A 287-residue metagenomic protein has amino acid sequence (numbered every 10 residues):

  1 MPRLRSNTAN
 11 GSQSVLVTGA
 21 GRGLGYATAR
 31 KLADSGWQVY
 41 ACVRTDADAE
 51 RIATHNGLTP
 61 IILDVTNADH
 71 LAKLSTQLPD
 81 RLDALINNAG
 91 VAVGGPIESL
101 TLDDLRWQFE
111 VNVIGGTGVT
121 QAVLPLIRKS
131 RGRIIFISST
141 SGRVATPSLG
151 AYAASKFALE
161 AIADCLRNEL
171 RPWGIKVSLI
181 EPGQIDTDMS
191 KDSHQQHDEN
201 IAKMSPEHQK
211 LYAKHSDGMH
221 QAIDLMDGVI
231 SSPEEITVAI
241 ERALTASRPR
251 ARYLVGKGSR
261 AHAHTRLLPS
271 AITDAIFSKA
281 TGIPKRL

Functional and structural regions predicted by a protein language model:
G21-G23: Conserved glycine-rich cofactor-binding loop
H55-D69: Rossmann-fold cofactor-recognition segment
N88-V93: Conserved NAD(P)H cofactor-binding loop of Rossmann-fold oxidoreductase domains
P96-I97, D104-R106: Substrate-binding pocket helix/loop in short-chain dehydrogenase/reductase
T120, S155-A158: Active-site helix of classical SDR
S139: Residue(s) in the substrate-gating loop at a strand-loop-helix junction that position the organic substrate next
P172-M226: C-terminal beta-strand-loop-alpha-helix "lid" module of Rossmann-like NAD(P)-dependent dehydrogenases
